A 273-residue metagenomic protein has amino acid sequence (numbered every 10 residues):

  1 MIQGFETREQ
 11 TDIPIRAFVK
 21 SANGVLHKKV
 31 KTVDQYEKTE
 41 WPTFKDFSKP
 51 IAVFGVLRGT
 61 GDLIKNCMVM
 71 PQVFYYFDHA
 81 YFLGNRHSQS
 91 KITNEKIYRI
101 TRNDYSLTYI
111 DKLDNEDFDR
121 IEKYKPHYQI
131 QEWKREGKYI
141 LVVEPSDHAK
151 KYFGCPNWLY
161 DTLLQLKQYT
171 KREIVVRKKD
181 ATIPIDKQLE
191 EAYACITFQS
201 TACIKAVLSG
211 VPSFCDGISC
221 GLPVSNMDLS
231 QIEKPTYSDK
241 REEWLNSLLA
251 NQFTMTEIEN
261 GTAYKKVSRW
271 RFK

Functional and structural regions predicted by a protein language model:
M1-A52, H148-A149, S268-K273: N-terminal pre-catalytic "stem/leader" segment of glycosyltransferase-like enzymes
R8-Q10, V56-G59, A80-L83, P145-A149 (+3 more regions): Short, solvent-exposed loop/turn segments at secondary-structure junctions
R8-T11, K28-V30, R86-G137, Y169 (+1 more regions): Leloir-type glycosyltransferase catalytic cores
T11-S21, T60-G61, C155-Y169: Well-ordered, non-membrane alpha-helical segments in soluble/globular domains
D34-S90: Extended catalytic core of nucleotide-activated donor transferases of GT-like folds
Y36-K45, G59, I64, K167 (+1 more regions): Donor nucleotide-activated moiety binding/catalytic core segment of transferases that use nucleotide-activated donors
K49-P50, Y139, Y193-A194: Structural motif
Q129-A181: Conserved catalytic-core segment of nucleotide-activated headgroup transferases in glycan assembly
